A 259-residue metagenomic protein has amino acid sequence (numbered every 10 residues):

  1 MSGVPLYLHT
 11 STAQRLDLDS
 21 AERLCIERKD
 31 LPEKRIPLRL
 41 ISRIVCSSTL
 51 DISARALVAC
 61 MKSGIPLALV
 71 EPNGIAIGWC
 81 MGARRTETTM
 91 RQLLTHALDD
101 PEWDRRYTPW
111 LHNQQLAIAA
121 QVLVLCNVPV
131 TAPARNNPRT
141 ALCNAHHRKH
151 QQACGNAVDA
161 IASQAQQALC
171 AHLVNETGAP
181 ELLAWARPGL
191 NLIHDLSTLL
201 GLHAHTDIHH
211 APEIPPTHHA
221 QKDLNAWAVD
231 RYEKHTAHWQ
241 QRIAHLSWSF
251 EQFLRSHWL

Functional and structural regions predicted by a protein language model:
M1-P37: N- or domain-start disorder-to-order transition segments that initiate the globular core
S2-L8, A13-L16, I77, R85-L259: Active-site helix-to-loop segments that bind/position phosphate- or nucleotide-bearing substrates and donors across
L31, D51-I52: Short, polar loop motifs at secondary-structure junctions
P37-I44, T49: Structured surface patches comprising rigid loops and adjacent beta-strands/short helices at the edges of well-ordered
I44-S47, I65-I75: Short hydrophobic alpha-helical runs that function as membrane-insertion/retention elements
S53-A54, N73-W79: Short gly/pro/ser/thr-enriched loop/turn and capping motifs at secondary-structure boundaries
L57: Winged helix-turn-helix DNA-binding recognition segment
M61: Anion (oxyanion) recognition and catalysis
